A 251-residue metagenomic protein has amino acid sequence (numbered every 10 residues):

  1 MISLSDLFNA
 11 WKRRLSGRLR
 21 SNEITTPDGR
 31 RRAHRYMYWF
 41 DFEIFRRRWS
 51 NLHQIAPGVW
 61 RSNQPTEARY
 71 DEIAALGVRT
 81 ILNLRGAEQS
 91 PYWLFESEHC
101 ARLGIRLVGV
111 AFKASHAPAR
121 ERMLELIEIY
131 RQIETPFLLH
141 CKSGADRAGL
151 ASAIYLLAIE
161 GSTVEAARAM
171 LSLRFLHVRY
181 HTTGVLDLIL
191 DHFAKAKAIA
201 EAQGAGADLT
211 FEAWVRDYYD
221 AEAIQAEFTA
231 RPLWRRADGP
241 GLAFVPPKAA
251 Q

Functional and structural regions predicted by a protein language model:
M1-F137, A151-Q251: Cys-dependent protein tyrosine phosphatase-like superfamily
C141: Short cysteine clusters
G144: Substrate/cofactor-recognition hotspot
A148: Ser/Thr-glycine-rich phosphate-binding loops at phosphate-binding pockets of nucleotides, nucleotide cofactors
